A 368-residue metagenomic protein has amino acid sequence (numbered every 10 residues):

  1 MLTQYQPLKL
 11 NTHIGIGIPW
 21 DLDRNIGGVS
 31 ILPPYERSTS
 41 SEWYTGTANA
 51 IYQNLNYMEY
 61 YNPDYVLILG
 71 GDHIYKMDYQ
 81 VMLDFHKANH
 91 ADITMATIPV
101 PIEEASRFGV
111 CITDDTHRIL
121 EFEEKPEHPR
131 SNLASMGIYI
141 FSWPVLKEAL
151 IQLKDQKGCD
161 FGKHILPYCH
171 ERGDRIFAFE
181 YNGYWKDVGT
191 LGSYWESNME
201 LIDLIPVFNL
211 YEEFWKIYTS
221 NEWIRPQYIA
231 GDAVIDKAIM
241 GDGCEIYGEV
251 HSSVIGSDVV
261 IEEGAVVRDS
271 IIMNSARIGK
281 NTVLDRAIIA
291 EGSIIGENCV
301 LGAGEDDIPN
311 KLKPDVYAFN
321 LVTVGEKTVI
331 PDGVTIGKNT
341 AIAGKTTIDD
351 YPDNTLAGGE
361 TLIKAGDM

Functional and structural regions predicted by a protein language model:
M1-I202, P309-D315, F319-N320, E326-K327 (+1 more regions): Unchanged
P144, I151-M368: Left-handed beta-helix
